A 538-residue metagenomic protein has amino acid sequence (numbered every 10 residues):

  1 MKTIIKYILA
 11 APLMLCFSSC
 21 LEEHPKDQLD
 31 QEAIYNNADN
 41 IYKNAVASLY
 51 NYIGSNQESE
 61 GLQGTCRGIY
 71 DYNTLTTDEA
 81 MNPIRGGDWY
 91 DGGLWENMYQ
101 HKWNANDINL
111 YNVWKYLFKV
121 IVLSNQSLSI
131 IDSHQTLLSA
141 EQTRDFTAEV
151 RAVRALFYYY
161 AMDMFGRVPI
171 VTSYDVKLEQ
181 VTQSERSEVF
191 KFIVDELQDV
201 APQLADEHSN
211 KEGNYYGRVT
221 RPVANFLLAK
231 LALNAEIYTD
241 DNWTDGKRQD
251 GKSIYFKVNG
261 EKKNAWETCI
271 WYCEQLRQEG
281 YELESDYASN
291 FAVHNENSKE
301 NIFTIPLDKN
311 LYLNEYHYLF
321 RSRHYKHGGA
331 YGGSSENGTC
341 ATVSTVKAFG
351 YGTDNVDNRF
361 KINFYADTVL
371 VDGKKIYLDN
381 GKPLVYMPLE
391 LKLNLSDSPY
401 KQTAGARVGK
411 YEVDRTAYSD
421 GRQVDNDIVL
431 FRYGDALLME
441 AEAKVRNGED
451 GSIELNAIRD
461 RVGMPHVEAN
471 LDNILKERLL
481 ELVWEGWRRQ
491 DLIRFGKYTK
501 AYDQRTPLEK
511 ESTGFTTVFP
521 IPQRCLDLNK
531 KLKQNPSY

Functional and structural regions predicted by a protein language model:
S19-E22, L117-V120, F192-V194, Y215 (+8 more regions): Long, intrinsically disordered, low-complexity segments
S19-T74, Q249-D250, C525-Y538: Membrane-proximal, proline-rich intrinsically disordered regions
I34, A38-A47, N51-G61, R85-F165 (+8 more regions): Conserved, well-structured interaction surfaces
S55, D286, N290-H294, S298-K392 (+1 more regions): Glycine-rich, aromatic-lined ligand/substrate-binding cores of catalytic and carbohydrate-binding domains
E60-N82, Y174, L204-V223, I237-G328 (+1 more regions): Short, surface-exposed recognition loops and adjoining beta-strand edges that mediate ligand/DNA contacts, enriched
Y90-K102, Y351-F431: Flexible, polar/acidic helix-loop-strand segments at domain edges
